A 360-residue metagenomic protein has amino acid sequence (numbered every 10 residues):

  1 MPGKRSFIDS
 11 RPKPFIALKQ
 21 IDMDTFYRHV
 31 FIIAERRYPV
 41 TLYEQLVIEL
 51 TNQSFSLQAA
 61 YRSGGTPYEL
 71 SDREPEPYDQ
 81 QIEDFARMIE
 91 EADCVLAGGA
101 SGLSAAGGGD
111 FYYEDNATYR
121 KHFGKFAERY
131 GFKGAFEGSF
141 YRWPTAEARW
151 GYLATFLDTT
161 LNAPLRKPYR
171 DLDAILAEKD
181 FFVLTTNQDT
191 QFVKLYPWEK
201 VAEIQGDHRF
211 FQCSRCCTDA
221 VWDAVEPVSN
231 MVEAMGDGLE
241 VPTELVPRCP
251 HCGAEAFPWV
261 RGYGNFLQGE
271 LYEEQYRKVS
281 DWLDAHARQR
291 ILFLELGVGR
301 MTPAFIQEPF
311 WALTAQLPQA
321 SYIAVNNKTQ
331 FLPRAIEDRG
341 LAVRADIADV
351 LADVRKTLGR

Functional and structural regions predicted by a protein language model:
R5, P14, Q20: Cationic, low-complexity basic patches in intrinsically disordered or flexible, solvent-exposed regions
R5, S10-R11, Y27, I33: Short terminal hydrophobic/aromatic SLiMs and anchors at protein ends
I16-A17, I33: Alpha-helical interaction segments
D22, F26-R360: Conserved catalytic alpha/beta core of Sir2/sirtuin-type deacylases, generalized to analogous enzyme cores that bind
